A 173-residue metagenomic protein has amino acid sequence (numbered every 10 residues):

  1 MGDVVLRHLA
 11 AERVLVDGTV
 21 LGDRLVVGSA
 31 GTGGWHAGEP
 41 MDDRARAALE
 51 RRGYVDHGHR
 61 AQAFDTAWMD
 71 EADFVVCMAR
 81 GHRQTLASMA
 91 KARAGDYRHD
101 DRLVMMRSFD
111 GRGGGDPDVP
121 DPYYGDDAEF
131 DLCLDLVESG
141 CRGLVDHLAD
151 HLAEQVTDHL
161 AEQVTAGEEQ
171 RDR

Functional and structural regions predicted by a protein language model:
M1-R173: Short polar/charged helix/loop
